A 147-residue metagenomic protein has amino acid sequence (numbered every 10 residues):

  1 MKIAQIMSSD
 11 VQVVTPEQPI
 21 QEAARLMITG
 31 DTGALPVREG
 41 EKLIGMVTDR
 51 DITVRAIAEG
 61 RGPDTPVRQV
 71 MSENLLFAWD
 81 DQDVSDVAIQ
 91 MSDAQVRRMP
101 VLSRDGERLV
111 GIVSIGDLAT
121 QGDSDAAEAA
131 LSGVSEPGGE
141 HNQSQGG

Functional and structural regions predicted by a protein language model:
M1-L26, T32, R38, L43-I44 (+5 more regions): Bateman/CBS regulatory modules and CBS-like beta-alpha motifs in cytosolic regions of diverse proteins
T48: PIN/NYN-family metal-dependent endoribonuclease catalytic core
T53-T65, L118-S132: A short, polar/charged loop-to-alpha-helix boundary motif
